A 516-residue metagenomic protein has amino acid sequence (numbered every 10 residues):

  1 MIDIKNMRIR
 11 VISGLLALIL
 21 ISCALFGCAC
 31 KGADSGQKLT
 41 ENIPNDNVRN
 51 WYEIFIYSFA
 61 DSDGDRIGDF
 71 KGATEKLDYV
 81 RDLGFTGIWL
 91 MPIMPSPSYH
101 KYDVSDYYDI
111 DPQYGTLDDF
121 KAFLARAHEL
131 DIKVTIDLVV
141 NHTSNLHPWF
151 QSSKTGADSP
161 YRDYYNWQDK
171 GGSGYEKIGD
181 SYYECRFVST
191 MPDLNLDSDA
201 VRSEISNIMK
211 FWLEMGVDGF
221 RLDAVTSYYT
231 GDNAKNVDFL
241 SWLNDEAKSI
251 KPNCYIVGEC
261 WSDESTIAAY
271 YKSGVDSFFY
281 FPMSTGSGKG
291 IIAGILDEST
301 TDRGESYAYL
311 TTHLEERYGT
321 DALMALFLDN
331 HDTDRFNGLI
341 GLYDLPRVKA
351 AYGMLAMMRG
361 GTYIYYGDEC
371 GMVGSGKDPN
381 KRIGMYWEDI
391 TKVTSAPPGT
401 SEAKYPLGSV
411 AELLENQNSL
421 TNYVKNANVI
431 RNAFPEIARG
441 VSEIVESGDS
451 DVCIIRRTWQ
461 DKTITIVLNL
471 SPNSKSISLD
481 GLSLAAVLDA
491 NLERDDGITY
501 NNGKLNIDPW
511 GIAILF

Functional and structural regions predicted by a protein language model:
M1-M7: N-terminal secretory signal peptides that target proteins for export/translocation
R10-C30: Sec-dependent N-terminal signal peptides of Gram-positive bacterial secreted proteins and lipoproteins
C28-S206, E214, V225-S273: Acidic/aromatic-lined carbohydrate-recognition and catalytic surfaces of CAZymes acting on diverse glycans
D46, A308-Y309, D321, N330 (+4 more regions): Loop/helix patches that line or flank the sugar-binding groove of alpha-linked glycan CAZymes
F85, V217, G360-G361: A structural motif
D131, N145-L146, F150-K170, N244-D245 (+1 more regions): Conserved alpha/beta catalytic core and glycan-binding cleft of carbohydrate-active enzymes
S474-R494: Beta-strand-rich binding/interaction modules
T499-F516: C-terminal beta-strand-rich structural cap/linker in extracellular carbohydrate-active enzymes
